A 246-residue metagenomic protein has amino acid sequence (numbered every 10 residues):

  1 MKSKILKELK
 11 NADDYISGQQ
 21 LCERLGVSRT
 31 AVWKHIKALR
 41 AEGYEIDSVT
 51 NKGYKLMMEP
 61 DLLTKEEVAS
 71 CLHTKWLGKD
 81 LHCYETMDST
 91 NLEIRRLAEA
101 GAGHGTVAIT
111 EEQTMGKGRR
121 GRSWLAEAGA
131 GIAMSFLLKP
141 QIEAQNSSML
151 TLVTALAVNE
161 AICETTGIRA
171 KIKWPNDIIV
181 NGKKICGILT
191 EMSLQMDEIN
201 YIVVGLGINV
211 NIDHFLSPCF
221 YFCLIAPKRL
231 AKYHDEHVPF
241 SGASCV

Functional and structural regions predicted by a protein language model:
M1-S28, K37, A41-E42, E143-N146 (+2 more regions): Long, positively charged amphipathic alpha-helical accessory segments at protein N-termini or as interdomain linkers
K2-C163, Y233: N-terminal lobe of the biotin/lipoate ligase/transferase fold
D47, A170-K171: A local structural micro-motif
E85, I172-W174: Short loop/edge segments at beta-strand edges and connector loops that shape dinucleotide/nucleotide cofactor-binding
D177: Conserved active-site carboxylates
